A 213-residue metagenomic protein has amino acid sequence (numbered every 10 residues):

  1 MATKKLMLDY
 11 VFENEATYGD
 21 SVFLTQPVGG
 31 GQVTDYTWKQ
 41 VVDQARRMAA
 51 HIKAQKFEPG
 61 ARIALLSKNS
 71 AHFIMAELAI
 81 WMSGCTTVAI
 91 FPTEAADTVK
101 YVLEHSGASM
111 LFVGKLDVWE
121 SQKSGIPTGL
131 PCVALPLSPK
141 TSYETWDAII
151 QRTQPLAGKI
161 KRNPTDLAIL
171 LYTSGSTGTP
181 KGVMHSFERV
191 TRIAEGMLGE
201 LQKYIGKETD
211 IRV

Functional and structural regions predicted by a protein language model:
A2-T25: A short N-terminal helical cap/helix-turn-helix that marks the beginning of AMP-binding/adenylate-forming
G19-V22, T153-Y172, T179, Y204-V213: Conserved pre-ATP/AMP-binding loop-to-beta segment of ANL
L24-S70, I74, L78, A95-K100 (+1 more regions): Conserved AMP-binding/adenylate-forming core of the ANL superfamily
G30, M110, D117-P164: ANL superfamily adenylate-forming
D35-K39, A168-E195: Conserved AMP-binding A3 loop
A45-R47, P164, V183-I205: Conserved structural elements of the adenylate-forming
A64-L66, F73, E77, W81-F112 (+1 more regions): Short beta-strand->loop structural element characteristic of the AMP-binding/adenylate-forming
P92-K123, R152, I193-V213: Conserved ATP-dependent adenylate/AMP-binding module captured primarily in the ANL superfamily
